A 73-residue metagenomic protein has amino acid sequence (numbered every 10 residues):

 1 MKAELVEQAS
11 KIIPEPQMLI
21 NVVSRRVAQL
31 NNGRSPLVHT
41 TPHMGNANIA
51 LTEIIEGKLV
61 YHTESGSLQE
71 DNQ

Functional and structural regions predicted by a protein language model:
M1-Q73: Polar low-complexity intrinsically disordered regions
